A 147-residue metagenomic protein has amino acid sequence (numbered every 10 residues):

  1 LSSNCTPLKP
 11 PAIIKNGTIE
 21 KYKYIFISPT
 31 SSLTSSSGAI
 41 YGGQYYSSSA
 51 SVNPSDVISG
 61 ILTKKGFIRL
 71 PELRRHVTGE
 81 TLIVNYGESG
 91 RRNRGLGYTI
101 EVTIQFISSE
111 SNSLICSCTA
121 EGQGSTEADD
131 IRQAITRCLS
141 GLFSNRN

Functional and structural regions predicted by a protein language model:
L1-K65, N147: A structural "domain/chain start" motif
T6, S117-T119, L139: Secreted/luminal cysteine- and crosslink-motif detector
P11, Q44-V52, S59-D129, Q133: Surface-exposed short loop/turn segments
Q133-N147: Short, solvent-exposed cationic patches
